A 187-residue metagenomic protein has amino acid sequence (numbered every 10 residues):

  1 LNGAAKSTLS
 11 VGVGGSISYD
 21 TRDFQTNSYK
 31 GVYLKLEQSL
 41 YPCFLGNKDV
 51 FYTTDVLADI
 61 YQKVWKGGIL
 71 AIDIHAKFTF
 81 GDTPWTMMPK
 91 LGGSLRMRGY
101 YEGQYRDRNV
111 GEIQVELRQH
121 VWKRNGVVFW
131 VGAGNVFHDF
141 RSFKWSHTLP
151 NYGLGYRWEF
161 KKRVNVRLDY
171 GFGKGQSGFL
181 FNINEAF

Functional and structural regions predicted by a protein language model:
N2-K6, V13-H120: C-terminal outer-membrane beta-barrel translocator/porin domains of Gram-negative envelope proteins and their
V11-V13, V32, V164, F179: Envelope-exposed proteins and targeting segments
G14, L154-F160, Q176-F187: Outer-membrane beta-barrel "beta-signal"
F24-T26, W65-L70, K123-V127, W158-V166: Repeated loop/turn-to-beta-strand initiation elements of outer-membrane beta-barrel proteins
V32-C43, M97-G103, V127-N135, V164-K174: Transmembrane beta-strand segments that form the barrel wall of outer-membrane beta-barrel proteins
W65, F172-K174, F187: A generic beta-sheet turn/junction motif
A76-G92, V166-I183: Outer-membrane beta-barrel translocator/channel fold
R118-L149: C-terminal hydrophobic structural anchor segments that stabilize assembly/packing rather than catalytic chemistry
